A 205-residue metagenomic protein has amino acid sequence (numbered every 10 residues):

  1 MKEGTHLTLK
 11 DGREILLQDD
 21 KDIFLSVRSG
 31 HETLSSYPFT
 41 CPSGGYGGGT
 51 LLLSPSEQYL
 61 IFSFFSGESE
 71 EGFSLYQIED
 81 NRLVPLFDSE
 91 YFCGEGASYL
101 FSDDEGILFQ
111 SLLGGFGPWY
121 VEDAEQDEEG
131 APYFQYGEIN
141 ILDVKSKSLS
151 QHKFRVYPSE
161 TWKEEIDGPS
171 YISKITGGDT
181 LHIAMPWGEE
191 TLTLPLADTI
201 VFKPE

Functional and structural regions predicted by a protein language model:
M1-G49: Terminal domain-start segments
K2-H6, P42-L52, E90-F101, V156-K174: Repeated scaffold domains used in trafficking and secretory/extracellular systems, primarily beta-propellers
H6-D19, E57-S66, E105-D123, P132 (+1 more regions): Short beta-strand elements that form the blades of beta-propeller/WD-repeat-like and other beta-sheet-rich scaffold
D20-S26, E68-Y76, F116-N140, G188-T199: Structural motif
S29-H31, I78-N81, V144-K147, A197: Short loop/turn segments that connect beta-strands within beta-propeller blades
S35-F39, V84-F92, L149-V156, T193 (+1 more regions): Beta-propeller fold detector
L51, E57, F64-Y76, N81-L100 (+1 more regions): Eukaryote-skewed repeat-based solenoidal scaffolds used as protein-protein interaction platforms, primarily
D80, F87-C93, S102-D103, I107-S146: Short helix-loop boundary/capping segments
